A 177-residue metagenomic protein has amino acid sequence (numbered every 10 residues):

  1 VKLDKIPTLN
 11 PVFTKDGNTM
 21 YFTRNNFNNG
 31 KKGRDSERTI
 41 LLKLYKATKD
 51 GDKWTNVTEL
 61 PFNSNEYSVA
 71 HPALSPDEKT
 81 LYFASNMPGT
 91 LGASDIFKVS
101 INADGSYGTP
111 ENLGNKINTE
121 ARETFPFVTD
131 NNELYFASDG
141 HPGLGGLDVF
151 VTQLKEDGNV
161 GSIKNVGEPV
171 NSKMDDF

Functional and structural regions predicted by a protein language model:
V1-F177: Short, conserved micro-motifs composed of acidic
